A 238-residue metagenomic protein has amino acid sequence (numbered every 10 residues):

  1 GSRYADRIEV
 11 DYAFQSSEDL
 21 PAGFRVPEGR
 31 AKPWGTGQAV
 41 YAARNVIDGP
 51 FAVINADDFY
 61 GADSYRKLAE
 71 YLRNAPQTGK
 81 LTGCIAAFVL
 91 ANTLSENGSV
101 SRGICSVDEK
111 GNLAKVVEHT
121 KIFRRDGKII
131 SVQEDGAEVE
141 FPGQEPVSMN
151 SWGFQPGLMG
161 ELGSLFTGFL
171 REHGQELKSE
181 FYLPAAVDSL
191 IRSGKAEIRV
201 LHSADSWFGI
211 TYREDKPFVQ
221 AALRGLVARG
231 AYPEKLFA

Functional and structural regions predicted by a protein language model:
G1-N55, Y60-G61, Y65, N74: Conserved N-terminal catalytic core of the sugar/cofactor nucleotidyltransferase
D6-V10, L81, A196: A short helix-to-beta-strand connector/capping loop
D11-A13, V53-N55, T82-V89, H202: Short beta-strand segments
G61-W152, P156: Conserved core of the sugar-phosphate nucleotidyltransferase
P146, I198-D205: Catalytic beta-strand/loop signature of glycosyltransferases that borders the donor
G163-A196: A C-terminal functional module that forms or caps the active site or interfaces directly with catalytic machinery
R224-A238: Terminal low-complexity segments of carbohydrate-biosynthetic enzymes
